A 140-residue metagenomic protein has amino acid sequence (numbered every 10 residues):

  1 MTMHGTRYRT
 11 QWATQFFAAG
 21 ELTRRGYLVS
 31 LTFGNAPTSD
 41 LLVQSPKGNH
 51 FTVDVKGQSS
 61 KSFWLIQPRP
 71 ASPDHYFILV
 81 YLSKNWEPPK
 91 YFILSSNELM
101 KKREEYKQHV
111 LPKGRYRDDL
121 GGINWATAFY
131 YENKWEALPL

Functional and structural regions predicted by a protein language model:
M1-P37, L42-L140: Mixed-charge (Asp/Glu-Lys/Arg
